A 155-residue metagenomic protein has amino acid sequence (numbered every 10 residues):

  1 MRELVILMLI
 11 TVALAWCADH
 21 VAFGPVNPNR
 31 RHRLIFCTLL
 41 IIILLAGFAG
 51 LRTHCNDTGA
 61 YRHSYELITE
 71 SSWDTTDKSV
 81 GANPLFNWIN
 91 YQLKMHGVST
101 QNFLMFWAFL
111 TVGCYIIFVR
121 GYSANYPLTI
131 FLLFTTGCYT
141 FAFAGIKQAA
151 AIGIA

Functional and structural regions predicted by a protein language model:
M1-L45: Start-transfer (signal-anchor) and selected internal transmembrane alpha helices of multi-pass inner/ER membrane
F36, A49-S72: Extracytoplasmic loop-helix module adjacent to an early transmembrane segment
L45-F48, L133-F141: Aromatic-anchored segments of alpha-helical transmembrane domains
G59-L67, T76-V98: Short hydrophobic/aromatic helix or loop-helix immediately within or flanking a transmembrane segment in polytopic
P84, H96-G113: Loop-to-helix entry region of an early transmembrane alpha helix in multi-pass inner-membrane enzymes
I116-T136: Transmembrane-helix signature of polytopic, membrane-embedded enzymes that assemble or transfer cell-envelope glycans
L132, A150-A155: Specific aromatic-rich, kink-prone transmembrane helix
F143-A149: Short acidic/glycine- and proline-prone juxtamembrane loop motifs at membrane-interface regions of multi-pass membrane
